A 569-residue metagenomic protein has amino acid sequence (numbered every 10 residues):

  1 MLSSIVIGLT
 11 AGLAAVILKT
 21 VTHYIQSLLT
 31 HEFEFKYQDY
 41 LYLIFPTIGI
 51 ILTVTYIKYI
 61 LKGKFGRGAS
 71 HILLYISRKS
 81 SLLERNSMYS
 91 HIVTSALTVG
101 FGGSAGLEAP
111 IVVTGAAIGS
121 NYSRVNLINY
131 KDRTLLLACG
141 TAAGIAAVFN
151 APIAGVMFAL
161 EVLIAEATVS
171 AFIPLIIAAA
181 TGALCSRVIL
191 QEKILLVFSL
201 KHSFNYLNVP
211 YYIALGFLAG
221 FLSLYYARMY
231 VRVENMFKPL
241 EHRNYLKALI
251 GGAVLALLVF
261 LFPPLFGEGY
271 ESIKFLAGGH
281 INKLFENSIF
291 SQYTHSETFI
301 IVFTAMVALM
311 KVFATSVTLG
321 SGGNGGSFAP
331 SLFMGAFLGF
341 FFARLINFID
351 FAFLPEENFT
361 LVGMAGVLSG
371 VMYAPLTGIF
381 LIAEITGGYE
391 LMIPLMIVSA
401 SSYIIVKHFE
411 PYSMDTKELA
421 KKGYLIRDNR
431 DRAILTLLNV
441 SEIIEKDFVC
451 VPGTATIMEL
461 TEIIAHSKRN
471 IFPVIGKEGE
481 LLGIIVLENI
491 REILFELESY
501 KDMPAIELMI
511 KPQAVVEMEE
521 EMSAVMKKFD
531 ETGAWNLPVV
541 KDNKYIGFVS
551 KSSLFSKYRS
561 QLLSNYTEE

Functional and structural regions predicted by a protein language model:
M1-L437, S441-D447, V451-F472, G476-L482 (+4 more regions): Alpha-helical transmembrane segments and immediately membrane-proximal extracytoplasmic
I444-C450, T456-L481, L487-I493, S499-I546 (+2 more regions): Helix-loop-beta junctions that constitute the ligand-sensing/allosteric loops of cytosolic regulatory sensor domains
